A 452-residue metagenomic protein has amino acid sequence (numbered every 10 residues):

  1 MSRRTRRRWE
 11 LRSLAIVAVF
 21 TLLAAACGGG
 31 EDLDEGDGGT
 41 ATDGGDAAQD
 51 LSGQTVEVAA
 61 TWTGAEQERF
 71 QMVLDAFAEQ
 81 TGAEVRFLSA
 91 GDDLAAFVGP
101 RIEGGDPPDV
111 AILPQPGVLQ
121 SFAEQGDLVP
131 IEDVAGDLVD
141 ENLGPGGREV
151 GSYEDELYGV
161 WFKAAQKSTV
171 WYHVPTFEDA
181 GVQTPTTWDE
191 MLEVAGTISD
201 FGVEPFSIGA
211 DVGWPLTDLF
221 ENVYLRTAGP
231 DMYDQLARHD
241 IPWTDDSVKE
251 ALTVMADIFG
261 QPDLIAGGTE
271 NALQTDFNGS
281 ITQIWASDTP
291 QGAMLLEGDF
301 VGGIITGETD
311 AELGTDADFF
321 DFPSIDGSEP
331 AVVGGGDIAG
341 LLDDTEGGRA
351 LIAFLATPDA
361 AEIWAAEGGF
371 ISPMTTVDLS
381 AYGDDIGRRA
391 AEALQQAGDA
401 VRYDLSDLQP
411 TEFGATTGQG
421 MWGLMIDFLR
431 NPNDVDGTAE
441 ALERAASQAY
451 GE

Functional and structural regions predicted by a protein language model:
S2-R8, C27-Q120, I363, G437 (+1 more regions): Conserved N-terminal structural module of periplasmic/extracytoplasmic solute-binding proteins
A47-D50, P116-S168, L192, D318-F319: Hinge/lid segment of periplasmic solute-binding proteins
D75-A76, F300, T306-I371: Extracytoplasmic/periplasmic substrate-recognition and gating elements
Q120-G126, G147-T186, V203, G209-L236 (+3 more regions): Periplasmic solute-binding protein
E132-L143, A210, T227-A251, G307-E312 (+4 more regions): Short, solvent-exposed loop/beta-turn-alpha elements that line the ligand-binding surface or hinge of extracytoplasmic
W161, F370-V377, A391-A446: C-terminal capping/gating helix-and-loop segments adjacent to ligand/active sites or protein-protein/ligand interfaces
P230-E308: Extracytoplasmic ligand-binding clamshell segments of periplasmic binding protein
